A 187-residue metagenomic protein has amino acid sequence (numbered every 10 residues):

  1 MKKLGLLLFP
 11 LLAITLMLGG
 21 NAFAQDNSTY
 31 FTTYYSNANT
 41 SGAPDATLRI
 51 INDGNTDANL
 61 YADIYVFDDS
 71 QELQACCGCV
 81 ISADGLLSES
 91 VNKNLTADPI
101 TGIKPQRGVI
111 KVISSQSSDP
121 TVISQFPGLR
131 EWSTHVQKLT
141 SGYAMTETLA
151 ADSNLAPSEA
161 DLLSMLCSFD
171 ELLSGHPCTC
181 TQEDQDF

Functional and structural regions predicted by a protein language model:
M1-F9: Bacterial N-terminal signal peptides that target proteins for export
M1-K2, T15, I110, L129: Short, intrinsically disordered low-complexity segments
F9-M17: Bacterial N-terminal signal peptides
A22-F187: Gly/Pro-rich, tryptophan- and cysteine-flecked surface segments typical of secreted/extracellular proteins
